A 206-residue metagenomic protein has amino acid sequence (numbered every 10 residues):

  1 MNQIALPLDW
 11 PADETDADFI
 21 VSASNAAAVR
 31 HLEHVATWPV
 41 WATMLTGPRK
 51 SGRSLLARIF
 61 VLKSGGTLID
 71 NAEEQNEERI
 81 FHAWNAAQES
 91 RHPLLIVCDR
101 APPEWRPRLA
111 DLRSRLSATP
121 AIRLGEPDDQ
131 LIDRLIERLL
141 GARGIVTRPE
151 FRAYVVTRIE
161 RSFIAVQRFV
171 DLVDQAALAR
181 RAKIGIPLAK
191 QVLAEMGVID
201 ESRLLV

Functional and structural regions predicted by a protein language model:
I4-A26: Dynamic helix-loop-helix/coil hinge segments at AAA+ ATPase domain boundaries and subdomain interfaces
I20, L32-V40: Phosphate-binding P-loop
V40-L56: Walker A/P-loop nucleotide-binding motif
K63-R79, A83-A86, S90-A101: Conserved P-loop NTPase "ATPase switch" module shared by AAA+ and STAND
P102-S117: Short regulatory helix/loop adjacent to the ATP-binding pocket of P-loop NTPases
T119-L131: Conserved AAA+ ATPase "SRH/arginine-finger" region at the nucleotide-binding site
A153-T157, I164-L178: C-terminal helical "lid" of AAA+/P-loop NTPase domains
A177-E195: Conserved C-terminal helix/linker of AAA+ ATPases
